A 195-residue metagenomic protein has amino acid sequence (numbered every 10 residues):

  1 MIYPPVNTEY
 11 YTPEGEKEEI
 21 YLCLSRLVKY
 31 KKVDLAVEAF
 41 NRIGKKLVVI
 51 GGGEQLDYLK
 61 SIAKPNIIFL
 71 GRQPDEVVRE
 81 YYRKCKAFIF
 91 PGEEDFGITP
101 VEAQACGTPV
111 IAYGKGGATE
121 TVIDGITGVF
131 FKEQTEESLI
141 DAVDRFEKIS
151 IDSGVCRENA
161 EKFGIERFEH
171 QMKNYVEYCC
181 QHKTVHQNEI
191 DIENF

Functional and structural regions predicted by a protein language model:
I2, V6, Y10-I50: Conserved donor-binding/catalytic core segment of Leloir-type glycosyltransferases
D57, T119-D144: Change "using UDP/GDP/dTDP sugars" to "using nucleotide sugars
D57-R79: Nucleotide-activated donor-binding/catalytic signature segment of Leloir-type glycosyltransferases, i.e., the conserved
R79, V101-A105, T119-E120, I126: Short alpha-helical segment that forms part of, or immediately flanks, the ligand-binding pocket in carbohydrate-active
E80-C85, M172: Short alpha-helical donor nucleotide-sugar binding micro-motif in glycosyltransferases
R83-D95, T108: Acidic donor-binding loop of glycosyltransferase active sites
I89, P109-Y113, V122: Short hydrophobic beta-strand element within catalytic cores of glycosyltransferases and related nucleotide-activated
Q134, S150-F195: A charged, aromatic-enriched C-terminal amphipathic alpha-helix characteristic of glycosyltransferases across folds
